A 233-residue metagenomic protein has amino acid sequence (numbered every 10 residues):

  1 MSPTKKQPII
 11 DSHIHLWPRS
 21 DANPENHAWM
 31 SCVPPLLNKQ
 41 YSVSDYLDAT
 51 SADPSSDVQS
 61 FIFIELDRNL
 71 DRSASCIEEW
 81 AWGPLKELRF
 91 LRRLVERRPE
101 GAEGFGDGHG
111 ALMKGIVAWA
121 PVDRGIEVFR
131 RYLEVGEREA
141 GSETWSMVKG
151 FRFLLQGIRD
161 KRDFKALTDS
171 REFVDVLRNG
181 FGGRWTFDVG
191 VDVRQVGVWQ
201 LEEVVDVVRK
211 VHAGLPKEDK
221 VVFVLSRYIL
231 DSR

Functional and structural regions predicted by a protein language model:
M1-G104: An N-terminally biased module of ancient metal coordination in phosphate/nucleic-acid-related enzymes
P8-D11, S60-F63, M113-V117, S146-R152 (+2 more regions): Structural preference for beta-strand elements that scaffold enzyme active sites
H15, L66-D67, A118-D123, F153-I158 (+2 more regions): Active-site beta-loop-alpha junctions enriched in small/polar residues
Y41-A52, E87-L91, G125-A140, R171-F173: Short, acidic/polar
L70-A74, R159-D163, S232-R233: A short acidic, helix-capping loop that chelates divalent metal ions and anchors anionic groups
R72-R97, R130-E143, E203-P216, V221-V224: Short, electropositive alpha-helical surface patch
R124-G125, E134-M147, R159, A166-D169 (+2 more regions): Fungal eukaryote-biased detector of long internal structured cores
K165-R233: Catalytic pocket-lining loop regions of alpha/beta-barrel enzymes, especially the amidohydrolase/enolase/GH5 lineages
